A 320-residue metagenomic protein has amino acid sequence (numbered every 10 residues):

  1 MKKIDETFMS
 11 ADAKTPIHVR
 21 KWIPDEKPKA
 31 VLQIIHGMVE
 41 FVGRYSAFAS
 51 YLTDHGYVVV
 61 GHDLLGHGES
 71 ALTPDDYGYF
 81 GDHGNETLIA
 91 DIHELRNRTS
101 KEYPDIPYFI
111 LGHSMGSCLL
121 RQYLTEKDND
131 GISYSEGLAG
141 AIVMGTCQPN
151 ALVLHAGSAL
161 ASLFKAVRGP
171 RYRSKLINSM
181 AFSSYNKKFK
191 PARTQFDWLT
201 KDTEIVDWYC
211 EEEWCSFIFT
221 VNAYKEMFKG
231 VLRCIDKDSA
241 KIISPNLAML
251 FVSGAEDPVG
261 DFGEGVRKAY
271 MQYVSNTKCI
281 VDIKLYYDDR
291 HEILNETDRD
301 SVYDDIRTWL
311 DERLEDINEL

Functional and structural regions predicted by a protein language model:
M1-E26: N-terminal cap/lid segment of alpha/beta-hydrolase-fold proteins
L32, H36-E40, S114-M115, A255-E256: Active-site glycine-rich loops that stabilize anionic/oxyanionic intermediates across multiple enzyme folds
V42-D75: Conserved alpha/beta-hydrolase
F80-S100: Alpha/beta-hydrolase active-site loop
Y103-S114: Alpha/beta-hydrolase fold nucleophile elbow
L120-W214: Alpha/beta-hydrolase-fold enzymes
F251-S253: Short beta-strand/loop motif that positions the catalytic acidic residue of the alpha/beta-hydrolase fold
N276, I280-L320: Catalytic active-site module of serine/aspartate enzymes centered on a nucleophile-bearing elbow/loop
